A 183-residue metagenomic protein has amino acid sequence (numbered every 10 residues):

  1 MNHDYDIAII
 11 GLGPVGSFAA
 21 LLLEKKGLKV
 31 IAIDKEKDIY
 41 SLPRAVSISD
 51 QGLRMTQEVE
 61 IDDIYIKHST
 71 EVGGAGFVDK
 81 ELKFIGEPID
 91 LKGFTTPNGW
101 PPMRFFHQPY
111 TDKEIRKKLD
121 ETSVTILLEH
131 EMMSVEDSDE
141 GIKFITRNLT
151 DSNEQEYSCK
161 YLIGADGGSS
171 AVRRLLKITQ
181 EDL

Functional and structural regions predicted by a protein language model:
H3-A32: N-terminal Rossmann-like FAD-binding beta1-loop-alpha1 element of flavoenzymes
H3-Y5, D151-Y161: Core beta-strand elements of the Rossmann-like FAD/NAD(P) dinucleotide-binding domain in flavoenzyme oxidoreductases
I9, A20, T56, D112-I115 (+1 more regions): Conserved structural-core and active-site-/substrate-pathway-adjacent residues in large, well-folded domains of enzymes
I10, Y157-G167: Short hydrophobic core segments
R44, S49-K118: Active-site-adjacent segment of FAD-dependent monooxygenases/related oxidoreductases
L128-I142: A conserved short coil-to-beta-strand element within the FAD-binding core of flavoproteins
G164-I178: Flavin (primarily FAD) binding-site architecture
